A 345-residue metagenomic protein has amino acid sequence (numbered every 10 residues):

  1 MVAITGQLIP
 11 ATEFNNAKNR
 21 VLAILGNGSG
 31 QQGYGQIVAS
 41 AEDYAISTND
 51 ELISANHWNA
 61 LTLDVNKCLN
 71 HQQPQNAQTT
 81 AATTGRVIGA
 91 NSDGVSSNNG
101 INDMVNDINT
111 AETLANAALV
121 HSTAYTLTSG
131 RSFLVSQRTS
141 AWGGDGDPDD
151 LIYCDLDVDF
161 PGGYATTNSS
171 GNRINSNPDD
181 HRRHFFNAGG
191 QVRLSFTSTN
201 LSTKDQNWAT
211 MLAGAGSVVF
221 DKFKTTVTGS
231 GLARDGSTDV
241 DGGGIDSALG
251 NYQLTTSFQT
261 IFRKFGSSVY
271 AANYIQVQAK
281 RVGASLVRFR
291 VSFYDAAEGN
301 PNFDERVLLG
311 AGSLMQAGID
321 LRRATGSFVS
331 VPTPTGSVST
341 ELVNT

Functional and structural regions predicted by a protein language model:
M1-R131, T139, G143: Extracellular "spike/adhesin" assembly and maturation modules and analogous cytosolic coiled-coil scaffolds
F14, I101, I108, L156-V158 (+3 more regions): Generic structural hydrophobic/aromatic packing signal, biased to beta-strands
Q32-A39, Y125-L127, S132-Q137, C154-V158 (+8 more regions): Hydrophobic transmembrane signal anchors and adjacent membrane-proximal interface regions, especially in viral
A118-S195, K204: Solvent-exposed, flexible loop/coil segments flanking beta-strands in beta-rich domains
A188-N200, A284-D295: Short, hydrophobic/proline-enriched secondary-structure or compact coil segments at domain edges
V192-L194, A213, T340: Cytosol-facing boundaries of transmembrane alpha helices in integral membrane proteins
S202-G216, G283: Long, acidic (Asp/Glu-rich), low-complexity accessory segments flanking structured domains
K222-T345: Extended, charged low-complexity segments that frequently continue into or abut oligomerization scaffolds
